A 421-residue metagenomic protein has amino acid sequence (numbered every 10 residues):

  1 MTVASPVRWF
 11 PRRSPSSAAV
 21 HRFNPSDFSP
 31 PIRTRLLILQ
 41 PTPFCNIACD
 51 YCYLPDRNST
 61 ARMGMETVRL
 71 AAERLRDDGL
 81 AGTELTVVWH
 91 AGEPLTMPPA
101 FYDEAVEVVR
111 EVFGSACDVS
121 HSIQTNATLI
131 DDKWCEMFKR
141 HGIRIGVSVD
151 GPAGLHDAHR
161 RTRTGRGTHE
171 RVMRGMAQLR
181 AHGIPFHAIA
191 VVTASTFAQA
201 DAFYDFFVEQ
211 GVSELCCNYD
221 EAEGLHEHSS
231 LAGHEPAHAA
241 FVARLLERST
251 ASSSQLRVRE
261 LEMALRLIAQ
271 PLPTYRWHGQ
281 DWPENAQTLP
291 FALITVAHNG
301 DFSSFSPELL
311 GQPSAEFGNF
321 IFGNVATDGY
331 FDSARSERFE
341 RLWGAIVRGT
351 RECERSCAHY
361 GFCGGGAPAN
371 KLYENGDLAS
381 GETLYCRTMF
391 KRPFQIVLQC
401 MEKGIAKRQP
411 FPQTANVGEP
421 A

Functional and structural regions predicted by a protein language model:
M1-I38: N-terminal [4Fe-4S]-dependent radical SAM core
P31-E66: Canonical Radical SAM [4Fe-4S] cluster-binding loop centered on the CxxxCxxC motif and its immediate flanking residues
P41-A48, E93-T96, E352-S356, Y360-G361: Cysteine-centered iron-sulfur cluster-binding motifs in ferredoxin-type domains/subunits of redox enzymes
A72-V88, M97-H234: Radical SAM/AdoMet-radical enzyme domain recognition
T162-E170, A177, A181-F302, P313-F322: Radical SAM enzyme [4Fe-4S]-AdoMet core and its adjacent flexible, acidic and glycine-rich loops/tails across
S304-F305, G365: Short glycine-/small-residue motifs
Q312-A421: Flexible mid-to-C-terminal extensions adjoining Fe-S/redox cofactors in radical SAM and related proteins
